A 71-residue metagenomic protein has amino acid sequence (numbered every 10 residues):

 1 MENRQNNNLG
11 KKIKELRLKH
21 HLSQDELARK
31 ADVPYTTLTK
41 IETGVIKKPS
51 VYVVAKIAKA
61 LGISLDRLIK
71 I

Functional and structural regions predicted by a protein language model:
M1-K19: A short, Lys/Arg-rich alpha-helix, primarily the initiator
E2, K47, R67-I71: Short, charged recognition helix plus adjacent turn of helix-turn-helix-like nucleic-acid-binding domains
K14, D25, A55: Residues within the helices of the helix-turn-helix
K14, T39-K40, I69: Key DNA-contacting residues within the recognition helix of helix-turn-helix
L18, R29, K59: Alpha-helical residues within the helix-turn-helix
L22-K40: Short alpha-helical DNA-recognition segment
T43: Short, conserved catalytic or interaction motifs in soluble domains
Y52-R67: DNA major-groove recognition helix of helix-turn-helix/homeodomain DNA-binding modules
